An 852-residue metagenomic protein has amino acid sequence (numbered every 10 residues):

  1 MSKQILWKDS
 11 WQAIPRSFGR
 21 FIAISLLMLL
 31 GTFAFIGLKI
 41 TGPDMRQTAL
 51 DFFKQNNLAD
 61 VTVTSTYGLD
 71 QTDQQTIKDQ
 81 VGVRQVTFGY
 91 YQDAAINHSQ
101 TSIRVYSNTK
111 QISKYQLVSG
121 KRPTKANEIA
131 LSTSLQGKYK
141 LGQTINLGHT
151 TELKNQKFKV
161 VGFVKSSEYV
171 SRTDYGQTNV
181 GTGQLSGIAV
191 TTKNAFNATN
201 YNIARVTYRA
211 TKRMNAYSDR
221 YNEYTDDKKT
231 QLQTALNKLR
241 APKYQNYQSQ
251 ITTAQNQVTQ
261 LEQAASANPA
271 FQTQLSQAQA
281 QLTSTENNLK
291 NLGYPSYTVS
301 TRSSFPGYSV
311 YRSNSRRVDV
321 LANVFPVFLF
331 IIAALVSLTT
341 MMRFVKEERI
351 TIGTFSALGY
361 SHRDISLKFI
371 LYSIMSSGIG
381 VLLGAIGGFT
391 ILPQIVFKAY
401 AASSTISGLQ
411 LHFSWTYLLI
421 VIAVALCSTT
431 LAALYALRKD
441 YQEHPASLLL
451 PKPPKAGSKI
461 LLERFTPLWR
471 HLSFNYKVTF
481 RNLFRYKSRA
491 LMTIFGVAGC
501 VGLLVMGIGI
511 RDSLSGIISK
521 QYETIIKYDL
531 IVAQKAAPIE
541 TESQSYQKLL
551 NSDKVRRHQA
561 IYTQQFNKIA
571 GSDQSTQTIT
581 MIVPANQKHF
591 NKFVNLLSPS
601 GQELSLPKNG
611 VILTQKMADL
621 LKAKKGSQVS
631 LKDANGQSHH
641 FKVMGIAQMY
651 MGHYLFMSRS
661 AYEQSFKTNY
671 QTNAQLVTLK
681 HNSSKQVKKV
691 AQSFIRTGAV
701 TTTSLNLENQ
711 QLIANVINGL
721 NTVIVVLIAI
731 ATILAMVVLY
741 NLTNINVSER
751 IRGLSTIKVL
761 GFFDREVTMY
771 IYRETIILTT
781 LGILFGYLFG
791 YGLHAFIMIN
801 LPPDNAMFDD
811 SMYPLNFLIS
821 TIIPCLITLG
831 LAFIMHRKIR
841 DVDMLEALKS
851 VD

Functional and structural regions predicted by a protein language model:
M1-F33, I370, S458-G499, N746 (+3 more regions): N-terminal Sec/SRP start-transfer signal
D9, P15-S17, L335-I374, N721 (+1 more regions): Interfacial "coupling" helices/loops that link adjacent transmembrane helices in transporter permeases
G19-I22, L30-N57, L392-K398, V501-Y528 (+2 more regions): Alpha-helical transmembrane segments
K39-G42, D79-K125, V161-S166, T563-E603: The feature marks short, hydrophobic/small-residue-biased sequence motifs that occur predominantly
T41, T48, K54, S107 (+9 more regions): Peri-transmembrane interface segments
L117-K193, N202-I203, T207-M214, Q602-S660: Hydrophobic secondary-structure segments that place a key small or acidic residue at a functional site
L338-I350, I374-I406, W415-Q442, T743 (+3 more regions): Small-residue-rich transmembrane alpha-helices
F474-K608, Q615-K616: Juxtamembrane segments of multi-pass membrane proteins
